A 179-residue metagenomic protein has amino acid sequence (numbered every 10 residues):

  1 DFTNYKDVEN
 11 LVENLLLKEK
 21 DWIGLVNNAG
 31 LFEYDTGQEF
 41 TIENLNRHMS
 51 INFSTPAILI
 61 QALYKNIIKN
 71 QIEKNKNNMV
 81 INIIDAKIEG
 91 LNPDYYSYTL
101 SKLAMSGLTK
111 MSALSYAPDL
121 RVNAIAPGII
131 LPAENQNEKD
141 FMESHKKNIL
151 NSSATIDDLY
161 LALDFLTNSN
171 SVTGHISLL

Functional and structural regions predicted by a protein language model:
D1-N4: Rossmann-fold cofactor-recognition segment
N28-Y34: Conserved NAD(P)H cofactor-binding loop of Rossmann-fold oxidoreductase domains
T36-G37, T41-M49, S144-H145: Substrate-binding pocket helix/loop in short-chain dehydrogenase/reductase
I72-A117, I129-I130: Catalytic loop of short-chain dehydrogenase/reductase
S106, Y116-I130, V172-L179: Conserved Rossmann-fold SDR core element
A124-I149, S153, D158: A glycine/serine/threonine-rich, flexible loop-to-helix segment that serves as the NAD(P) cofactor-binding "lid"
T155-L179: C-terminal substrate-recognition "lid" of short-chain dehydrogenase/reductases
